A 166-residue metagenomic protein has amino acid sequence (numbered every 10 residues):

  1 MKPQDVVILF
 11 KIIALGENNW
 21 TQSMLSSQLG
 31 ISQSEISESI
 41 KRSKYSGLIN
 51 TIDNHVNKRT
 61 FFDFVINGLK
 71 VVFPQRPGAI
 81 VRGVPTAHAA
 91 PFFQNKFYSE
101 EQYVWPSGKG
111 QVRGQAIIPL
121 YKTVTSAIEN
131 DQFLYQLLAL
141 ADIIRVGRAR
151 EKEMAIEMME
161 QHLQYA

Functional and structural regions predicted by a protein language model:
M1-L15: Short alpha-helical segments that sit at the start of domains
N18: Flexible coil/turn residues that form the inter-helical turn or adjacent wing/linker of helix-turn-helix
T21-I31: Short alpha-helical "recognition helix" segments of helix-turn-helix
G30-Y45: Short amphipathic alpha-helical interaction segments
K44-H55: A short, conserved structural fragment
S46, Q161-Y165: A short structural micro-motif
D53-L69: Accessory beta->alpha helical hairpin/"wing" motif in late/C-terminal subdomains of nucleic-acid enzymes
F73-E160: Exposed, interaction-prone assembly regions rather than primary DNA-binding/catalytic cores
